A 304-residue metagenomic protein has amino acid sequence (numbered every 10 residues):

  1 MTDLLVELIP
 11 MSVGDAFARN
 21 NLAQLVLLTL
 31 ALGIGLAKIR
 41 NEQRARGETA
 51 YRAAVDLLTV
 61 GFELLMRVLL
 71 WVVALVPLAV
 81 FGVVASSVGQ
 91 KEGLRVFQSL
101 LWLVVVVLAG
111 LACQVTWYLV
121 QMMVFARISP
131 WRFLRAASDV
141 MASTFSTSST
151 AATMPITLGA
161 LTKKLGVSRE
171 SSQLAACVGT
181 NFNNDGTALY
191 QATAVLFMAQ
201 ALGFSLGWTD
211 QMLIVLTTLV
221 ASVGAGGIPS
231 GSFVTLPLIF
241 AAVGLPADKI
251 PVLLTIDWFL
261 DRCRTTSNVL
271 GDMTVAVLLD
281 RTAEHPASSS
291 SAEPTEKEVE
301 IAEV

Functional and structural regions predicted by a protein language model:
M1-R132: Signature of multi-pass transmembrane helix bundles
E7, D15, A53-L70, R135-S143 (+3 more regions): Short amphipathic alpha-helical coupling elements at transmembrane boundaries
N20-Q24, L70, A109-G110, A126-F133 (+4 more regions): Membrane-interfacial loop-to-helix junctions in multi-pass transporters
A31, V83, V104-L108, A137-S149 (+5 more regions): Transmembrane helix-bundle signature of multi-pass membrane transporters/permeases
G47-R52, Q90-K91, A126-W131, L161-S172 (+2 more regions): Juxtamembrane helix-boundary/capping and inter-helix hinge elements in multi-pass membrane proteins
V105-V140, T144, S149-T150, G186 (+5 more regions): Transmembrane alpha-helices that form the ion-translocation and gating core of multi-pass ion transport proteins
T144-S222, S289-P294: Helix-loop-helix junctions within the multi-pass membrane cores of secondary transporters/permeases
A192-V304: Transmembrane alpha-helical segments and their short flanking loops that form helix-hairpins/helix-helix interfaces
